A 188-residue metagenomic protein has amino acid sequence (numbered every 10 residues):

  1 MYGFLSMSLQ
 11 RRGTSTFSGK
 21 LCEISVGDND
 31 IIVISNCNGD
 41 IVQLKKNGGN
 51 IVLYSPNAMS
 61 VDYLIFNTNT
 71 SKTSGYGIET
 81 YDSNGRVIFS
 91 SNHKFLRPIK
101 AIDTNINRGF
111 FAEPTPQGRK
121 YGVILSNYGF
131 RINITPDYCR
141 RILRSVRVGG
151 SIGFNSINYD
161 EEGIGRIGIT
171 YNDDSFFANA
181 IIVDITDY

Functional and structural regions predicted by a protein language model:
M1-I24, Y54-T135, S151, S156-Y188: Extracellular receptor-binding modules and their adjoining Ser/Thr/Gly/Asp/Asn-rich linkers
C22-S25, D40-N47, A112, I142-G150 (+1 more regions): Short, exposed beta-strand/loop patches in secreted or surface proteins that constitute
S25-N38, V123-I124: Change to "...patches in solvent-exposed regions of secreted, membrane-anchored, or virion-exposed structural
C37-S60, I164: A cross-kingdom feature marking solvent-exposed beta-strand/loop segments within repeated, beta-rich binding/scaffold
I132-V146: Carbohydrate-recognition beta-sandwich/jelly-roll modules in extracellular/periplasmic carbohydrate-active proteins
